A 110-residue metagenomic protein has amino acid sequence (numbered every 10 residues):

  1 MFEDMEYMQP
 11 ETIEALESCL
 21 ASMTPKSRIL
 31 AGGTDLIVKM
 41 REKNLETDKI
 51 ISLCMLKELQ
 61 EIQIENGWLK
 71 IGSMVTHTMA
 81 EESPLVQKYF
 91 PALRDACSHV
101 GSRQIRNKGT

Functional and structural regions predicted by a protein language model:
M1-T110: C-terminal structural segment of proteins
